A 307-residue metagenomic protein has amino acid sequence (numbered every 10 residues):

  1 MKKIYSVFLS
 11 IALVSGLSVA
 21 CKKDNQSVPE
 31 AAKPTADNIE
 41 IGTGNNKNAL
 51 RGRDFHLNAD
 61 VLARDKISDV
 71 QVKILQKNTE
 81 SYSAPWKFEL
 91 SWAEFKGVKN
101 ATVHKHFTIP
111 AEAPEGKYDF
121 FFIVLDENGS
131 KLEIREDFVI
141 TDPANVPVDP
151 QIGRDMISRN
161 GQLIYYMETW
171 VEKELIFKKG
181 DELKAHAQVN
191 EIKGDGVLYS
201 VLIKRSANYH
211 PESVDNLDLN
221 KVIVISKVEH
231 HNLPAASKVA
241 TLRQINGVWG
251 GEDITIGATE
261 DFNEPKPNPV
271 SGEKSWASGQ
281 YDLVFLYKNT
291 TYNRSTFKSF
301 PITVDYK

Functional and structural regions predicted by a protein language model:
M1-I4: Positively charged n-region of N-terminal signal peptides that target proteins for export
S6-V14: Sec-dependent N-terminal signal peptides
V14-S15, E127-N128, N289-T291: N-terminal processing/targeting junctions
S15, E80, W86-E89, A101 (+5 more regions): Generic detection of intrinsically disordered/low-complexity segments and helix-coil linkers/edges
L17-A20: C-terminal motif of bacterial Sec signal peptides marking the signal peptidase cleavage site
K22-D119, D126-Y165, W170-E172, K178 (+1 more regions): Acidic/polar, low-complexity intrinsically disordered N-terminal segments immediately downstream of a Sec signal
F122-V124, F285: Append "Rare intracellular matches occur via the same short Y/T/C beta-strand/loop motifs
P147-K307: Ser/Thr/Gly/Pro-rich, low-complexity flexible regions
